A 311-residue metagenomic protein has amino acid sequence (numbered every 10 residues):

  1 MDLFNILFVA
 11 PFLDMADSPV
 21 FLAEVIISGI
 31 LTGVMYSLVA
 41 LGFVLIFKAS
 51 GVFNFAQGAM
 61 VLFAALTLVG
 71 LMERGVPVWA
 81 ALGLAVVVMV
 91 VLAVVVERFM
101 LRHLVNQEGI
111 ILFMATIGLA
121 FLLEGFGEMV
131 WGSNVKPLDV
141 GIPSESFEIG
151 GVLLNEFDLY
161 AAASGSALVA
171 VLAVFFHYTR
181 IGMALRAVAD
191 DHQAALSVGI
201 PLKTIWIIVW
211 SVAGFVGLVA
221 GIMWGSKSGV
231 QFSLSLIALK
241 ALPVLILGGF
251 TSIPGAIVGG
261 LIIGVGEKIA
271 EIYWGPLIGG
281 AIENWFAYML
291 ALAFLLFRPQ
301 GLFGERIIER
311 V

Functional and structural regions predicted by a protein language model:
M1-V39, T67, G75-A81, Q107-L112 (+4 more regions): Membrane-interfacial amphipathic/re-entrant helices at transmembrane-helix boundaries
L3, F12-M15, H103-Y178, I205 (+3 more regions): Transmembrane helix-bundle core of multi-pass membrane transporters and related energy-transducing complexes
D14, I27, A49-V95, F99 (+1 more regions): Membrane-embedded helix boundary and interhelical linker motif in transport proteins
T32, L153-S233, I253-G259: Helix-loop-helix "hairpin" substructures at the membrane interface of multi-pass membrane proteins
Y36, A40, V76-V87, I207-G217 (+1 more regions): Transmembrane alpha-helical segments in multi-pass inner-membrane proteins
A40-A49, L68, L92-R98, L119 (+7 more regions): Alpha-helical transmembrane segments of polytopic integral membrane proteins, especially the permease/helical cores
F43, V76-L119, F126, V258-I263 (+2 more regions): Alpha-helical transmembrane segments within multi-pass membrane transporters and channels
A65-V69, V86-L92, I117-F126, S164-A173 (+3 more regions): Hydrophobic core segments of alpha-helical transmembrane domains in multi-pass membrane transport and ion-translocation
